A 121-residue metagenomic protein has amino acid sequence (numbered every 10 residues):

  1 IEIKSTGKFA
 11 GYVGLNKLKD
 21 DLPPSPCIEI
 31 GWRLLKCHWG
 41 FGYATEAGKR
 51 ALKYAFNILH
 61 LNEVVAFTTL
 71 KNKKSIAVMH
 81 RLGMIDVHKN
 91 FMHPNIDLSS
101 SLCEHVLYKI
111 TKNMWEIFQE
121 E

Functional and structural regions predicted by a protein language model:
E2-E121: Acyl-donor (CoA/ACP) binding surface of acyl/acetyltransferases
